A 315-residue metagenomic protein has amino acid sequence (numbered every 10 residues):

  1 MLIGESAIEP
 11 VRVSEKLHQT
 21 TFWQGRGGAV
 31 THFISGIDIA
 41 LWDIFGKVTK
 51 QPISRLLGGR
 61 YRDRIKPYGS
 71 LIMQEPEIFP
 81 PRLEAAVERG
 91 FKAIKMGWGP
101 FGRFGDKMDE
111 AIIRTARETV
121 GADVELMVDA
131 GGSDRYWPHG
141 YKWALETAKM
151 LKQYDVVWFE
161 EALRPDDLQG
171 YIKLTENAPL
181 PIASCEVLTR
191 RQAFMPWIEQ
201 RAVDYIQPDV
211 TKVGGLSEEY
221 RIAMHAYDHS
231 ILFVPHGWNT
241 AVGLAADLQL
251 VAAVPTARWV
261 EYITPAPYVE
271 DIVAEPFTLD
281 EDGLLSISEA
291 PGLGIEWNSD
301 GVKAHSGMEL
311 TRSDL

Functional and structural regions predicted by a protein language model:
M1-V48: Metal- or metallocofactor-binding catalytic centers and their adjacent structured scaffolds across diverse enzyme
E5, R12, D155, D166-A183 (+2 more regions): Shared catalytic-loop signature of beta/alpha-barrel
S14, I34, D38, W42-D43 (+5 more regions): Predominant activation on well-ordered alpha-helical scaffold segments within soluble catalytic domains
I37, K50, I94, D129 (+5 more regions): Conserved, mostly hydrophobic/aromatic
D38-P76: Glycine-rich, aromatic-flanked loop segments that form ligand/cofactor-binding clefts across common enzyme folds
P52, K66, E125, P181 (+1 more regions): Proline-centered loop/turn at the N-terminus of a beta-strand
R64-K173, N177-A178: Metal-dependent enolase-superfamily TIM-barrel catalytic cores that perform enediolate-based chemistry
V273-L315: C-terminal extensions of enzymes
